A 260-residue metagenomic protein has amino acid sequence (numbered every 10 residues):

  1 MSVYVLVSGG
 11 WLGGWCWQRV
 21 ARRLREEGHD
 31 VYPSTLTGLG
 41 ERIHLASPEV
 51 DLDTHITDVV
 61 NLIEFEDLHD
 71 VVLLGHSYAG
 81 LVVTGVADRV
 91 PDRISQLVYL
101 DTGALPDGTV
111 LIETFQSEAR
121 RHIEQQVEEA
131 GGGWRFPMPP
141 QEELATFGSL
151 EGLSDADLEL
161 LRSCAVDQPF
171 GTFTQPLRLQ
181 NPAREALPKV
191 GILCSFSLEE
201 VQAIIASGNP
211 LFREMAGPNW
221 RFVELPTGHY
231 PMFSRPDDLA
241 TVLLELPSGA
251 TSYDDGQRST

Functional and structural regions predicted by a protein language model:
G9-L12, S77-Y78: Active-site glycine-rich loops that stabilize anionic/oxyanionic intermediates across multiple enzyme folds
W11-R19, V31: Serine-hydrolase catalytic-loop signature spanning alpha/beta hydrolases and amidase-signature enzymes
A21-H44: Conserved alpha/beta-hydrolase
G38-V72, D88-R89, I112-Q116: Active-site loop/oxyanion-hole signature of alpha/beta-hydrolase fold enzymes
H69-E113: Conserved hydrolase catalytic core segment
I94, V98-P140, T172-F173, S207: Flexible "cap/lid" loop of the alpha/beta hydrolase fold
S195-P226, E245-L246: Conserved loop-alpha-helix segment in the C-terminal half of the alpha/beta-hydrolase fold that carries the catalytic
P218-T260: Catalytic active-site module of serine/aspartate enzymes centered on a nucleophile-bearing elbow/loop
